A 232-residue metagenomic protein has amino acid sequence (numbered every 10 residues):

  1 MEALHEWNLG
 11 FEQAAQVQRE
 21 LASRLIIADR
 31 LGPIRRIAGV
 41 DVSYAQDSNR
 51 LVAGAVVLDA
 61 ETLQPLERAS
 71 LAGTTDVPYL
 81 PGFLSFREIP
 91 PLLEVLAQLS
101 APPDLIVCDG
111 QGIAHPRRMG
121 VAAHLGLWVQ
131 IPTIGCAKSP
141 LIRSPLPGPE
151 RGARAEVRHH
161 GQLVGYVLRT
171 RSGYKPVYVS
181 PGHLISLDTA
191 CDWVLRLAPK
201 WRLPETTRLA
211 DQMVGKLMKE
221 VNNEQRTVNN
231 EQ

Functional and structural regions predicted by a protein language model:
E2-L25, I89, E94-V95, K138-P140 (+1 more regions): C-terminal binding/interaction regions
R24-P33: A short acidic-Thr-Gly-centered motif at the start of a beta-strand
R35-A45: Two-metal-ion RNase H-like nuclease active-site motif
D47, A114-R117, L141-P145: Short, well-ordered, mixed-charge alpha-helical segments that flank or form enzyme active sites
D47-P102: A glycine-rich, hydrophobic loop/mini-helix early in the fold
L93-L125, V129-I131: Catalytic-site beta-strand/loop segments enriched in glycine and acidic/polar residues
P132-A137: Short hydrophobic alpha-helical runs that function as membrane-insertion/retention elements
N222-Q232: Arg/Gly-rich low-complexity intrinsically disordered repeat tracts
